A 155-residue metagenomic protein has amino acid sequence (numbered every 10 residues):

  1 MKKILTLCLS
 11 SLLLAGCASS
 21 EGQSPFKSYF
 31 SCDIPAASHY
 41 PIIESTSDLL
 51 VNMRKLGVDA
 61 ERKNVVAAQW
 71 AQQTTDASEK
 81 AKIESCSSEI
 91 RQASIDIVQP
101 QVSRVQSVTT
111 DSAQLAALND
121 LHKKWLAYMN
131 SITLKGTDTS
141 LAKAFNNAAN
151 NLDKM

Functional and structural regions predicted by a protein language model:
K2-S10: Sec-dependent signal peptide recognition, specifically the positively charged N-region followed immediately by
L14-G16: C-terminal motif of bacterial Sec signal peptides marking the signal peptidase cleavage site
S19-K82: Immediate post-signal-peptide N-terminus of mature secreted/exported proteins
G22, K63, I95-V98, Q114 (+1 more regions): Short amphipathic alpha-helical segments that mediate assembly, nucleic-acid/protein binding, or membrane association
S28, I42-S45, L49-N52, L56 (+3 more regions): Amphipathic alpha-helix face/heptad-repeat signature
A81-D138: Long, amphipathic, charge-rich alpha-helical segments that form helical bundles/coiled-coils
A142-M155: Short, low-complexity, Pro/Ser/Thr/Gly-rich segments in the mature regions of secreted, periplasmic
